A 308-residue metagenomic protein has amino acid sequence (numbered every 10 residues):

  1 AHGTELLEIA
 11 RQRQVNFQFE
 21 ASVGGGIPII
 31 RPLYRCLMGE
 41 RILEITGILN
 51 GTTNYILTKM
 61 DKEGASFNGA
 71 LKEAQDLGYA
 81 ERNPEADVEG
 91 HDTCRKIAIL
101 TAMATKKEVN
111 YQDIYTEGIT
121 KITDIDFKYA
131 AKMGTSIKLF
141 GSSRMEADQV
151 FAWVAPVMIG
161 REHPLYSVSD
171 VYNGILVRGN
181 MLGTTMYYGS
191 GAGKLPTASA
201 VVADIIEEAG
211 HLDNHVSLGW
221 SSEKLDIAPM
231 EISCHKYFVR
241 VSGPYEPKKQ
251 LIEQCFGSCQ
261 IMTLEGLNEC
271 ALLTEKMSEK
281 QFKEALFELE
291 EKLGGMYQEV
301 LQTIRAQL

Functional and structural regions predicted by a protein language model:
A1-R35: Rossmann-fold NAD(P)-binding glycine/threonine-rich loop
I9-A10, A74, A130, L251-F256 (+1 more regions): A generic structural signal for well-ordered alpha-helical segments
G24, P28, E40, K62-G69 (+6 more regions): Conserved active-site and cofactor/substrate-binding residues in soluble primary-metabolism enzymes
Y34-R95, L100: Conserved anion/nucleotide-ligand pocket segment
E44-T46, N54-L57, E73, Y79-N83 (+2 more regions): Catalytic, metal-anchored helix/loop core of enzyme active sites in primary metabolism
E63-S66, A104-Y111, A209-D213: Short helix-capping/linker segments at secondary-structure and domain boundaries
L71-S167, Y172-G174, G193: Substrate-binding/catalytic subdomain of NAD(P)-dependent oxidoreductase enzymes
I205-L308: A conserved regulatory-domain signal marking ACT and ACT-like small-molecule sensing domains and adjacent regulatory
